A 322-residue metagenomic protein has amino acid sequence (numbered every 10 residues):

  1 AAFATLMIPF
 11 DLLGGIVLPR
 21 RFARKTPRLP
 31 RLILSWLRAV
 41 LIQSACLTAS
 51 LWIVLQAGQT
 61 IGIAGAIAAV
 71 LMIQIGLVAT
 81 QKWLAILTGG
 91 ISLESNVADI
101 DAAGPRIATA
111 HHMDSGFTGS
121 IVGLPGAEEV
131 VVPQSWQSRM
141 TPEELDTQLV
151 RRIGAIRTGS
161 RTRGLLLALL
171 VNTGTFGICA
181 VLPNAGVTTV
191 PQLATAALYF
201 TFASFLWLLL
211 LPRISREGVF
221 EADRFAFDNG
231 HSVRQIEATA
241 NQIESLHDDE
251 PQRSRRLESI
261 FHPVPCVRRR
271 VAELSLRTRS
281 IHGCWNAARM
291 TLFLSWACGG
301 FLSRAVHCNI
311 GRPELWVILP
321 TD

Functional and structural regions predicted by a protein language model:
A1-T188, L210-A297, F301-S303, N309-D322: Polar-ligand-bearing catalytic/cofactor-coordination segments of membrane-embedded or membrane-tethered inner-membrane
T188-A197: Loop-to-helix entry region at the N-terminal start of transmembrane alpha-helices in multi-pass membrane transporters
A197, T201-R213: Hydrophobic alpha-helical transmembrane segments of polytopic membrane proteins
